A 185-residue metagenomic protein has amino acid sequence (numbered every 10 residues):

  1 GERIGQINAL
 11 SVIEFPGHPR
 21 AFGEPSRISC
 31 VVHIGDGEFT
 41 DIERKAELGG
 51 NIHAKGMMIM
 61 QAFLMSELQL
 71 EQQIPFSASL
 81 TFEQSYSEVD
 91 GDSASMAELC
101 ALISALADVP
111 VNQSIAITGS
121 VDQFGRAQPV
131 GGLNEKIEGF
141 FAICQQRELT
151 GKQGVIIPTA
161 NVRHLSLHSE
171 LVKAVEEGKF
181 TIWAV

Functional and structural regions predicted by a protein language model:
R3-N8, E14-P16, E24-L48, I52-V185: Peripheral, non-AAA+ core regions of ATP-driven protein-machinery
